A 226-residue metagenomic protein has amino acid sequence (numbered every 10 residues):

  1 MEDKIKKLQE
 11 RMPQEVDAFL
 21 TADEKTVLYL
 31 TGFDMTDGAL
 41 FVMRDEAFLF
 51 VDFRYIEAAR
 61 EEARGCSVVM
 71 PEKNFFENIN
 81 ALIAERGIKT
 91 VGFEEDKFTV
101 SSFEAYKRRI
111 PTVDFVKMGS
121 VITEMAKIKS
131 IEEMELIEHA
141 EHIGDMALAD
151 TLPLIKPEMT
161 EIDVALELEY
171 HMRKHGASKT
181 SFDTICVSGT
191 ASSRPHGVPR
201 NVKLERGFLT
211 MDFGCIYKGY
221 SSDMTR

Functional and structural regions predicted by a protein language model:
M1-F50, F76-G87, R108, D114-F115 (+2 more regions): Terminal domain-start leader segments
D3-K4, N74-T180, T190-A191, Y217: Flexible, acidic/His-enriched mid-domain "rim/lid" segments that flank
E24-T26, V51-A58, F98-S102: Short, polar loop motifs at secondary-structure junctions
G32, L40, V91, I137 (+3 more regions): Buried hydrophobic positions in well-ordered alpha/beta secondary-structure cores of metabolic enzymes
T36, Y55-A58, N201-V202: Short, surface-exposed beta-strand-loop junctions and turns on beta-sheet-rich folds
V42-M43, E85, S178-T180, S192-S221: Acidic/histidine-enriched ion/cofactor-binding microenvironments in catalytic or ligand-binding pockets
V51-A81: Compact, glycine/acidic-enriched structural inserts
S222-R226: Short, compositionally biased
